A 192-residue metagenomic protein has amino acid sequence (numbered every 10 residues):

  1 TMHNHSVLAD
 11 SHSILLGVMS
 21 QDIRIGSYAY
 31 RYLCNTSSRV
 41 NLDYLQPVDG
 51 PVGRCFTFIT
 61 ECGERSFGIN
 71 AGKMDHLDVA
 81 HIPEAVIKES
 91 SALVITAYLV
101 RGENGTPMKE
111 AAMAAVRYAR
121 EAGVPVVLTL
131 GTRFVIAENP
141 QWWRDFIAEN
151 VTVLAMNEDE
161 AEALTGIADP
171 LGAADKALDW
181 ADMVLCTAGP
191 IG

Functional and structural regions predicted by a protein language model:
T1-R54, C62, A71-K73: Substrate-binding N-lobe of the ribokinase-like
L16-G17, G68, A92-L99, V124-G131 (+1 more regions): Short beta-strands and strand-loop turn motifs
V18, S37, Y44-P47, T57-G102: Conserved phosphate-binding/catalytic loop of the ribokinase/pfkB sugar-kinase fold
M19-I23, L99-G102, T132-V135, E160-A161: Short histidine/acidic/glycine/proline-rich micro-motifs that form metal- and phosphate-coordinating active-site loops
R39, G72-V79, R133-E138, G166-I167: Short gly/ser/thr-rich secondary-structure transition/capping motifs
R54-F58, G192: Short beta-strand scaffold segments in enzyme catalytic cores
R101-K109: Short, flexible/disordered intra-domain loops and linkers
K109, M113-P125, L130-G192: Conserved phosphate/ATP/ADP-binding segment of small-molecule kinases
